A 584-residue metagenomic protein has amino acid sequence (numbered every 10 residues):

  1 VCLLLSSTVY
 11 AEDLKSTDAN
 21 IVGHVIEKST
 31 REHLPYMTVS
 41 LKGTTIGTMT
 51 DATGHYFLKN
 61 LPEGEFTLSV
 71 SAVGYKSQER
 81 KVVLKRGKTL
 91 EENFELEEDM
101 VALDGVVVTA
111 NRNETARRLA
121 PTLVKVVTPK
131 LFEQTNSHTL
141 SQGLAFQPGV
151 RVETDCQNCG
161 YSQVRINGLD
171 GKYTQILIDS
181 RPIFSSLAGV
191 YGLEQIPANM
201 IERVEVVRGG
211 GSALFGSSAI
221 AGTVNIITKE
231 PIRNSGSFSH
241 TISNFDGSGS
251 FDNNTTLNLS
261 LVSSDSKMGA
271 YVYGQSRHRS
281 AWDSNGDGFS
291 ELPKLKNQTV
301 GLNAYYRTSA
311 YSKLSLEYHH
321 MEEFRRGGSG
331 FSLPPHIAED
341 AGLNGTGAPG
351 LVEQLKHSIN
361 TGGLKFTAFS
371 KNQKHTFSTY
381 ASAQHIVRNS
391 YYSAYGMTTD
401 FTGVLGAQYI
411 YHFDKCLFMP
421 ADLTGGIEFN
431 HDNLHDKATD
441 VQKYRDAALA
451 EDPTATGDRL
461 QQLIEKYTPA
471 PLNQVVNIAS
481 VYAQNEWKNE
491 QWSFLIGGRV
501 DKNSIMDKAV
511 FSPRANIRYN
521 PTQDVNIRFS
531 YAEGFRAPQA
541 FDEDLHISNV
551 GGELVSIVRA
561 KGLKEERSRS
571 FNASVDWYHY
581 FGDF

Functional and structural regions predicted by a protein language model:
D13-L14, D18, H24-T30, M37-K42 (+4 more regions): Short, acidic, small-residue-rich periplasmic hinge/interaction motif at the N-terminus of Gram-negative outer-membrane
T44-H55: Short, acidic Ser/Thr/Gly-rich low-complexity loop/linker segments typical of extracellular and cell-surface proteins
K59, Q163-R165, R181-R208, K229: Short acidic/polar hinge/loop motifs at secondary-structure boundaries that mediate gating or recognition
S141-P182, E202: Extracytoplasmic beta-strand/coil segments of soluble accessory domains associated with Gram-negative outer-membrane
Q195-S239: A beta-strand signature from Gram-negative outer-membrane beta-barrel systems, especially the internal plug domain
R233-S243, G247, L257-E353: Periplasmic-side early beta-strands and strand-to-turn transitions of outer-membrane beta-barrels
R307-E323, L351-D507: Face-selective signature of the C-terminal outer-membrane beta-barrel domain
E339-F366, A470-V476, N520, D524-N526 (+1 more regions): Outer-membrane beta-barrel signature, preferentially recognizing the C-terminal barrel domain of Gram-negative
